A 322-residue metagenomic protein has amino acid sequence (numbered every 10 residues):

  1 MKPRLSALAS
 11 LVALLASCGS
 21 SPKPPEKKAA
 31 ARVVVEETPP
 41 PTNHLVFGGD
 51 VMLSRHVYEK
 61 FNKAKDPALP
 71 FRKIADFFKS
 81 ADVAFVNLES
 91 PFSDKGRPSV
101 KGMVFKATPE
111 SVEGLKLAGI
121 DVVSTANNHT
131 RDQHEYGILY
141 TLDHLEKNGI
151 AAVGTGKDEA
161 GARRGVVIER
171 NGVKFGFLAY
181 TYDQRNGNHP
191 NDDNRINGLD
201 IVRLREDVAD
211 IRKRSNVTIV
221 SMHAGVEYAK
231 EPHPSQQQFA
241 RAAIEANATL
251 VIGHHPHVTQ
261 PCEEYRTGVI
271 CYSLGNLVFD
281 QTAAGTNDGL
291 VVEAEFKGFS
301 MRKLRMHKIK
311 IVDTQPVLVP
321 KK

Functional and structural regions predicted by a protein language model:
M1-L8: Bacterial N-terminal signal peptides that target proteins for export
L15-S17: C-terminal motif of bacterial Sec signal peptides marking the signal peptidase cleavage site
G19-K322: Acidic, metal/ion-coordinating pockets
